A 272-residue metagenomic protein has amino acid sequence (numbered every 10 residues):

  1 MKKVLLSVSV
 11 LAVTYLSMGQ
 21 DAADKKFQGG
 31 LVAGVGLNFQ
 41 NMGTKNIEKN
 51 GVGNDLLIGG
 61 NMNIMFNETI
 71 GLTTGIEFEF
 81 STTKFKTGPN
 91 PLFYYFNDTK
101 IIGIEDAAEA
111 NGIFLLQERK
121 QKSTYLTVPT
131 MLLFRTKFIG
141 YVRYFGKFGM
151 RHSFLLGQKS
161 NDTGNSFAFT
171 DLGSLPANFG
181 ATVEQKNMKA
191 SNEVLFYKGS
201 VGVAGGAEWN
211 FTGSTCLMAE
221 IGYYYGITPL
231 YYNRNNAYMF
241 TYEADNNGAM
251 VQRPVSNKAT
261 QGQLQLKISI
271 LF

Functional and structural regions predicted by a protein language model:
A23, N50-D55, E118-Y125, F138 (+2 more regions): Short sequence motifs at beta-strands and strand-loop junctions characteristic of Gram-negative outer-membrane
A23-L31, E68-L72, K122-L126, G140-G146 (+2 more regions): Outer-envelope beta-barrel architecture signal
L31-A33, T74-I76, T130, G146-F148 (+3 more regions): Membrane-embedded beta-strand positions of outer-membrane beta-barrel proteins
G36-N61, F196, R234, D245: Surface-exposed strand-loop-strand hairpins of Gram-negative outer-membrane beta-barrel proteins
I47-N50, P89-D98, N161-T170, R234-E243: Flexible, surface-exposed loop regions and adjacent strand-edge segments of Gram-negative outer-membrane beta-barrel
E48-D106, F272: Glycine- and aromatic-enriched membrane insertion/assembly motifs of diderm outer-membrane and organelle channel
R135-M239, F272: Outer-membrane beta-barrel transmembrane domain signature
K258-F272: Outer-membrane beta-barrel "beta-signal"
